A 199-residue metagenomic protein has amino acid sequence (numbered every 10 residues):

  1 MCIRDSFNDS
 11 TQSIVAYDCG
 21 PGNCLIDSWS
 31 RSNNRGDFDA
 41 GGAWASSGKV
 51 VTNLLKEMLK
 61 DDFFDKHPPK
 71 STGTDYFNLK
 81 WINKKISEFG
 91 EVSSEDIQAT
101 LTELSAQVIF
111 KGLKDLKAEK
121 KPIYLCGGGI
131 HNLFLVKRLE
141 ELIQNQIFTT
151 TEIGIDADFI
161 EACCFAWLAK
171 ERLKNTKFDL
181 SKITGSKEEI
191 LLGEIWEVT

Functional and structural regions predicted by a protein language model:
M1-I3: Short, small-residue-biased leader/transition segments that mark boundaries at the very start of proteins
D9-A106, E188-T199: Conserved ATP-utilizing enzyme core subdomain
S10, L142-I143: Short, structured coil segments at secondary-structure junctions
P21-I26, L101, H131, L135 (+2 more regions): Catalytic-loop motifs flanking and including active-site residues across diverse enzymes
E103, T151-V198: Glycine-rich phosphate-binding/hydrolytic loop that grips phosphoryl groups
K111-K121: Phosphate/pyrophosphate-binding loops at sites that engage ATP/ADP/AMP, CoA/4′-phosphopantetheine, polyphosphate
K120-E140: Glycine-rich phosphate-binding loops at beta-strand->alpha-helix junctions
